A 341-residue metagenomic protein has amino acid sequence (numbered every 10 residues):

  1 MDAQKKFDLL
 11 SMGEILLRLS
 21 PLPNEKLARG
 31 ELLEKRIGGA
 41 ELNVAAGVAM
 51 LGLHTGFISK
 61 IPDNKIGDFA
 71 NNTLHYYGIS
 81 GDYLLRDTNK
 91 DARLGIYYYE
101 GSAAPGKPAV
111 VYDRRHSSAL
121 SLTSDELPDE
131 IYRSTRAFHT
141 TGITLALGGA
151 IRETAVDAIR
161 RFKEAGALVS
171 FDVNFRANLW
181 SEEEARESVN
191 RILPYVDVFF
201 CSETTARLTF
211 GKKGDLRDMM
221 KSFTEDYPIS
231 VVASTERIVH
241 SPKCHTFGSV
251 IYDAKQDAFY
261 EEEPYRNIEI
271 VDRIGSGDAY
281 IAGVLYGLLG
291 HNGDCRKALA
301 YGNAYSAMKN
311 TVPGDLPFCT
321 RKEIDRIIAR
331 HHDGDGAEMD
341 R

Functional and structural regions predicted by a protein language model:
M1-K26: Positively charged, low-complexity intrinsically disordered leader regions
D2-D8, R160, K213-R341: Conserved phosphate-binding/catalytic region of the ribokinase-like
Q4, I131-R133, N190-L193: A short, aliphatic-rich alpha-helical micro-motif
E25-V44: Short catalytic helix/loop segments, enriched in acidic residues and glycine and frequently bearing histidine
A40-M50, A155-R161: Histidine-anchored nucleotide/phosphate-binding helix
N43-T55, Y76, G287-H291: Alpha-helix C-terminal capping segments
H54-G142, I324-R341: Conserved N-terminal subdomain of the carbohydrate kinase-like
A137, I143-H245: Conserved beta-alpha-beta core of the PfkB/ribokinase-like small-molecule kinase fold
